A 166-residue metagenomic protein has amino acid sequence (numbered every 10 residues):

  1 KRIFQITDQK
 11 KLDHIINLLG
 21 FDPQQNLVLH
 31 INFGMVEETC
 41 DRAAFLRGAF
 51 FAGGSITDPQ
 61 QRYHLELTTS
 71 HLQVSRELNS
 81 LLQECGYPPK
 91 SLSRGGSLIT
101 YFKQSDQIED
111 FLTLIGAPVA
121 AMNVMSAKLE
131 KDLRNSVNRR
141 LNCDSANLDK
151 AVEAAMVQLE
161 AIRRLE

Functional and structural regions predicted by a protein language model:
K1, Q5-K128: DNA-contacting interfaces and partner/effector-binding or oligomerization modules in DNA-centric proteins
G116-E166: Extended mid-to-C-terminal alpha-helical interaction segments
